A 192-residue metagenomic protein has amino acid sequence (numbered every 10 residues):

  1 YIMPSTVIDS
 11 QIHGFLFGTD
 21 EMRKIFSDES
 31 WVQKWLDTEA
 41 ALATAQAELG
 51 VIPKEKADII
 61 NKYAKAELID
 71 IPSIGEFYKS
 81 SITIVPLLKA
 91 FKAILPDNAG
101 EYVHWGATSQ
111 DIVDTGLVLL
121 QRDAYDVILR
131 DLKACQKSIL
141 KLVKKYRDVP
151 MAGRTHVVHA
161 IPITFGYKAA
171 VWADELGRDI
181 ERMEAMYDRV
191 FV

Functional and structural regions predicted by a protein language model:
M3-V192: A helix-coil-helix interface module used to build multimeric assemblies and to scaffold catalytic/cofactor sites
